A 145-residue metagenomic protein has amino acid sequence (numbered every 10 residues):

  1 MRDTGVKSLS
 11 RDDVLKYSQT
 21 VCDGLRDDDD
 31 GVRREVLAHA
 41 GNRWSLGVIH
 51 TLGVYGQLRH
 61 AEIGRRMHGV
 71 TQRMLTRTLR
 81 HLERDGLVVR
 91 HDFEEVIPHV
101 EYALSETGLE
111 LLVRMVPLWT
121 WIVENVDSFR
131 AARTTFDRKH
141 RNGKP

Functional and structural regions predicted by a protein language model:
T4-T20, D27, E106-L109, V113-P145: Amphipathic alpha-helical dimerization/coiled-coil segments that flank or bridge DNA-binding/regulatory modules
C22-M74, E101: N-terminal helix-turn-helix DNA-binding core of bacterial DNA-binding proteins
G47, T51, L87, T107 (+1 more regions): Solvent-exposed, amphipathic alpha-helical segments
R65, R77, P117-T120: Generic recognition of well-ordered alpha-helical segments within structured catalytic/regulatory domains
L75, L79-D85: Basic amphipathic alpha-helical segments that dock to polyanions
E83-A103: Beta-hairpin "wing" of winged helix-turn-helix
